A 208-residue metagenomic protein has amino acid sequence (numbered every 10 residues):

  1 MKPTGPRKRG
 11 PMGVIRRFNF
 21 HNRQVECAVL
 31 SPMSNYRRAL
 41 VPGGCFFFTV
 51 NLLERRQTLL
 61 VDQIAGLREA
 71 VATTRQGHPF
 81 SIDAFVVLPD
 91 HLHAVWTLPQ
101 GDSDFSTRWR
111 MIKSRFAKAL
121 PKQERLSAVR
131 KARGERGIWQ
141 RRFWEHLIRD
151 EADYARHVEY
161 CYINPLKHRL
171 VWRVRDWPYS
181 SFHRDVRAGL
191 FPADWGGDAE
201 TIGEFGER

Functional and structural regions predicted by a protein language model:
M1-R208: Short catalytic/metal-binding and nucleic-acid-binding patches
